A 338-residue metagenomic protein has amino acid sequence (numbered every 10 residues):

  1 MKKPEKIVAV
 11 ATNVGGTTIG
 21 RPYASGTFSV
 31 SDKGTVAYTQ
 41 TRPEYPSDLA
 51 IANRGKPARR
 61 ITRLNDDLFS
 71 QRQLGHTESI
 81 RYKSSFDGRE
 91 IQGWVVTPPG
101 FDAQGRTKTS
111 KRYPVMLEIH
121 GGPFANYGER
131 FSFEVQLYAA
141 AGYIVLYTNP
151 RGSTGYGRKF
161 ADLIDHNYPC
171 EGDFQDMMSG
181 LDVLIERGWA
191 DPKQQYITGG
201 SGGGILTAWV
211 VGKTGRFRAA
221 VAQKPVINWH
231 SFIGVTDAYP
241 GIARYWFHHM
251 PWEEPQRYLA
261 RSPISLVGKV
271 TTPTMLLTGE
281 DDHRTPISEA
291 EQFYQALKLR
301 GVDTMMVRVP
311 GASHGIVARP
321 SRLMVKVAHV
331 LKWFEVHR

Functional and structural regions predicted by a protein language model:
M1-R112, P123-A141, D182-E186: Peripheral, non-catalytic segments that deliver or gate enzyme domains
I119-G121, T278: The conserved beta1-alpha1 loop
Y147-R338: Active-site-proximal cap/loop segments of hydrolase catalytic domains
